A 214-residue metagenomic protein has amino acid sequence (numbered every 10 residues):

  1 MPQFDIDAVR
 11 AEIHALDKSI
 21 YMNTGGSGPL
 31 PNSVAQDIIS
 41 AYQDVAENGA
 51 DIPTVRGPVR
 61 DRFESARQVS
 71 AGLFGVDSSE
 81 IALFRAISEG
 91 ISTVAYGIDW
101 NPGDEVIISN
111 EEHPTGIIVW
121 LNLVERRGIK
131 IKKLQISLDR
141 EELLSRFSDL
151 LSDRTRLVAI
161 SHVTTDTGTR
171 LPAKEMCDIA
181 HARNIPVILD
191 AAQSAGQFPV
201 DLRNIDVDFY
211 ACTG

Functional and structural regions predicted by a protein language model:
M1-G214: Pyridoxal 5′-phosphate
